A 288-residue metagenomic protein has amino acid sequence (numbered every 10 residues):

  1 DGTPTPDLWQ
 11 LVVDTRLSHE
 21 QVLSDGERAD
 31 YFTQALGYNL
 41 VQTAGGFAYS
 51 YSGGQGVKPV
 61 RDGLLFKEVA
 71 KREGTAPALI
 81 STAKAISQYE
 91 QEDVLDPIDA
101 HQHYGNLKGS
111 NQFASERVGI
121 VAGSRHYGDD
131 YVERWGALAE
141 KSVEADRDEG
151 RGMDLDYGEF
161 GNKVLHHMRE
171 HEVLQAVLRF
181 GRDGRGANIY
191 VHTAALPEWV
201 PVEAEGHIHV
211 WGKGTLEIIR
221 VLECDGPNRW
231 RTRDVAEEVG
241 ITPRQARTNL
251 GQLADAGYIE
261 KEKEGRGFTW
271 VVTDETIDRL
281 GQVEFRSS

Functional and structural regions predicted by a protein language model:
G2-P59: Interdomain hinge/linker at the junction between the two RecA-like core domains of SF2 helicases
E73-Q88: Conserved strand-helix element at the start of the C-terminal RecA-like helicase core
K84-D99, Y258: Conserved helicase motor "Helicase C" RecA-like lobe of SF1/SF2 P-loop NTPases
A100-W199: Conserved RecA-like P-loop NTPase helicase motor core
P227-E238: Short acidic, hydrophobic short linear motifs in intrinsically disordered regions
G240-A254: Short amphipathic alpha-helical interaction segments
A254-E264: A short, conserved structural fragment
E264-R286: Short, cationic-aromatic polyanion-contact patches
